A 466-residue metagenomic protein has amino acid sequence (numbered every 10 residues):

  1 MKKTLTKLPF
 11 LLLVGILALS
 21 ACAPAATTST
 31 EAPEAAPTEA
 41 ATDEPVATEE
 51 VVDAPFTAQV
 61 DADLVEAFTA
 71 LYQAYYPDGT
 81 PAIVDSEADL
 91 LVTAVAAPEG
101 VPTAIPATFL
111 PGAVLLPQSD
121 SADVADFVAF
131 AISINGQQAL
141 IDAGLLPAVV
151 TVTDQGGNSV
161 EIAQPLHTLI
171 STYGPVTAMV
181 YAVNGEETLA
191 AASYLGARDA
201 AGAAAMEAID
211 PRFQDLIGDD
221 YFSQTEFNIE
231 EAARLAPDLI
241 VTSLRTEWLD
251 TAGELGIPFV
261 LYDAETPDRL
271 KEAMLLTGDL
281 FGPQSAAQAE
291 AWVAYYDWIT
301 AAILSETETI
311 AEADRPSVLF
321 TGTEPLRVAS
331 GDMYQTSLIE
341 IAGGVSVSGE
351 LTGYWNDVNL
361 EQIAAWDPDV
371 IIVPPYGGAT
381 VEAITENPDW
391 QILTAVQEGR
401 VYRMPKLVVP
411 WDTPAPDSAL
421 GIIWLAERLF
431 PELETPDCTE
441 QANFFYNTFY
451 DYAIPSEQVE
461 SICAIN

Functional and structural regions predicted by a protein language model:
V14-E50, T103: Ser/Thr-rich, Proline-interspersed low-complexity disordered segments
E44-T57, Y76, N158-P165, V183 (+1 more regions): Immediate post-signal peptide segment of exported/extracytoplasmic ligand-binding proteins
A47-A148: Exported/periplasmic ABC-transporter solute-binding proteins
V52-A62, T80-I83, V150-T151, H167-I170 (+3 more regions): Short, well-ordered beta-strand elements
D61-T80, I134, A178-E187, G196-E207 (+1 more regions): Short, polar/charged alpha-helical segment
A122-D126, L146-V152, S159, W248-R327 (+2 more regions): Extracytoplasmic substrate-binding proteins
S171, T177-L235, L239-R245: A short, structured surface patch at a secondary-structure boundary
V328-W355: Alpha-helical, coiled-coil/dimerization segments enriched in small aliphatic residues
